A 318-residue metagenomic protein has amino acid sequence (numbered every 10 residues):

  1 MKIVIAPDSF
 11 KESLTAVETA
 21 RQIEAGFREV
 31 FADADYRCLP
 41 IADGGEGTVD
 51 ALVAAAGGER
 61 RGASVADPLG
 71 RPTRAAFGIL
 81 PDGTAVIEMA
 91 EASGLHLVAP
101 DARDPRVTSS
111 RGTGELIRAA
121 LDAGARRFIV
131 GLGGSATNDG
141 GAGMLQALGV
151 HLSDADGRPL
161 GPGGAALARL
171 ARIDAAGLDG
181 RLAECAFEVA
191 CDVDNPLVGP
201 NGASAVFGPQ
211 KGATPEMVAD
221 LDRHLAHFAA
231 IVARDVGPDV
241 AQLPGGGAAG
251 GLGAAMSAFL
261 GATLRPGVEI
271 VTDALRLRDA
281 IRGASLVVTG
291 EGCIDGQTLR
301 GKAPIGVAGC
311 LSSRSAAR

Functional and structural regions predicted by a protein language model:
M1-L132, A136-R318: N-terminal loops that bind phosphate or other acidic moieties and the adjacent beta-alpha structural core
